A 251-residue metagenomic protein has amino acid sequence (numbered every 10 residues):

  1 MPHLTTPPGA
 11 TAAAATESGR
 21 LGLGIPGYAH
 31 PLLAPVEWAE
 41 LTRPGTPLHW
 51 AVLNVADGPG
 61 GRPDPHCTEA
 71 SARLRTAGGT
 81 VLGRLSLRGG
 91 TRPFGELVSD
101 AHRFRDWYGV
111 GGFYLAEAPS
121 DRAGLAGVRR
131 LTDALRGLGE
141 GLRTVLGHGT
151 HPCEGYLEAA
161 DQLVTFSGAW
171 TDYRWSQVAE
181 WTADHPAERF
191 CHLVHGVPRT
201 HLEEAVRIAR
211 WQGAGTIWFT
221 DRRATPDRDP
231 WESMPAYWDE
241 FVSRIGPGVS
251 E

Functional and structural regions predicted by a protein language model:
M1-E251: Glycan-processing catalytic domains of CAZymes
